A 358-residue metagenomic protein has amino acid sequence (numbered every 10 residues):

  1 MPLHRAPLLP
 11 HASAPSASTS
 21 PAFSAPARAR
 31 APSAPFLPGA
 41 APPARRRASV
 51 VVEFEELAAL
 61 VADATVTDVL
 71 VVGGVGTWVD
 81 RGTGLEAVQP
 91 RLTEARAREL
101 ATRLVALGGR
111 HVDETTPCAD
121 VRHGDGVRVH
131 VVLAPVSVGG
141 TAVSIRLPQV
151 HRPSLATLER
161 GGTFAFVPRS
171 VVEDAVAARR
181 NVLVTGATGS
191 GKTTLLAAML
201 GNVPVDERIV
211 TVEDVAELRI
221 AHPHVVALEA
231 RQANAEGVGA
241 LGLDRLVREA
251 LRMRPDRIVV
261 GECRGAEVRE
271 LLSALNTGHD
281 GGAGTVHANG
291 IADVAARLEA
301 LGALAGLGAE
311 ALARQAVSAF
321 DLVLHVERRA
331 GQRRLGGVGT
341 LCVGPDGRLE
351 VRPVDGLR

Functional and structural regions predicted by a protein language model:
M1-E114, D120-G124: N-terminal accessory targeting/assembly segments
G39-V51, Q315-A319, A330-R358: NTP-binding/hydrolysis catalytic cores, primarily Walker-type P-loop NTPases
D80, L85-A178: P-loop NTP-binding catalytic core
V88-L92, A156-F164, V225-L243, R257-V260 (+2 more regions): Flexible beta-alpha connector loops of hexameric P-loop NTPases
V150-L158, A197, G201-R248, V294-R297: P-loop NTPase switch/communication element
V184: Hydrophobic anchor at the beta1->P-loop junction of P-loop NTPases
K192: Conserved lysine of the Walker
I220, A250-H325, A330, G337-V343: Conserved P-loop NTPase nucleotide-binding/switch module
